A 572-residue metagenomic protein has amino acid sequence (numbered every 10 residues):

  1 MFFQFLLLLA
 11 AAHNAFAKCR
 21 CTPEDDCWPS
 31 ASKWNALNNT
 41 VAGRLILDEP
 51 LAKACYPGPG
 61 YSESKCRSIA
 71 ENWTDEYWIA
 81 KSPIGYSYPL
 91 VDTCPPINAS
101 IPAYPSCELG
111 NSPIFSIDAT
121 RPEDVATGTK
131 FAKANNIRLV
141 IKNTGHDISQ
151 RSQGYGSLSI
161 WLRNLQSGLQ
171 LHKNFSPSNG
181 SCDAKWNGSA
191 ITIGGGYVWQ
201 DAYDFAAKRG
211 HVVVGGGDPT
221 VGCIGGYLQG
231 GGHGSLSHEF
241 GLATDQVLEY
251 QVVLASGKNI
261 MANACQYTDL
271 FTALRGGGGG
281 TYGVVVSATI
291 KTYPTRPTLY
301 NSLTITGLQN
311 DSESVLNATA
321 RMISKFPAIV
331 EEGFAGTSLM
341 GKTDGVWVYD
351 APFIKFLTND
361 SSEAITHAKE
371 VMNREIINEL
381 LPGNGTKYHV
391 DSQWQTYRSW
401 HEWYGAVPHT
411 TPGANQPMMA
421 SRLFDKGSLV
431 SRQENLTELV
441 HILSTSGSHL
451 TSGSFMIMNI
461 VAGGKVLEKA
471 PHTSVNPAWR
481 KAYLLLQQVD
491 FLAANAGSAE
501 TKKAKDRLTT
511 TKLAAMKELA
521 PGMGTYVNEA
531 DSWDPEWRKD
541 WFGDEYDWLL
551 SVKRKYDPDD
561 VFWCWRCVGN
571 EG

Functional and structural regions predicted by a protein language model:
M1-A17: Fungal secretory targeting signals
F16-G572: Soluble FAD-dependent oxygen oxidases
